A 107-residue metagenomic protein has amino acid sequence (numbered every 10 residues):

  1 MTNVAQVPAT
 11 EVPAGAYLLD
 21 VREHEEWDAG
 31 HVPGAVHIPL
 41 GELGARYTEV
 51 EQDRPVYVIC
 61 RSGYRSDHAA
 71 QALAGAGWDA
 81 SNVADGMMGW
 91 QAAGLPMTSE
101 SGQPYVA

Functional and structural regions predicted by a protein language model:
M1-Y17, E23-P55, Y64-A107: Rhodanese-like catalytic fold shared by cysteine-dependent sulfurtransferases and DSP/PTP-type phosphatases
I59: Short, surface-exposed ligand- or partner-binding patches at beta-edge/loop junctions that are enriched in aromatics
